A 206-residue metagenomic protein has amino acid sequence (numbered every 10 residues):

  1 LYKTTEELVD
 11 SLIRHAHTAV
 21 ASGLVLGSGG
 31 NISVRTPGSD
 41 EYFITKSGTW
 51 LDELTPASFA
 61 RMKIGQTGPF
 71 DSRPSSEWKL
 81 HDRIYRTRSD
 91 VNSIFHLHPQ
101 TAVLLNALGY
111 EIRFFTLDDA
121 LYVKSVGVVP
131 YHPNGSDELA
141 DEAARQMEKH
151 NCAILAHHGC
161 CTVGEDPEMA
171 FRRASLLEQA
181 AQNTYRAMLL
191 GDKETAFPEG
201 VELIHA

Functional and structural regions predicted by a protein language model:
L1-A206: Glycine-rich flexible loops
